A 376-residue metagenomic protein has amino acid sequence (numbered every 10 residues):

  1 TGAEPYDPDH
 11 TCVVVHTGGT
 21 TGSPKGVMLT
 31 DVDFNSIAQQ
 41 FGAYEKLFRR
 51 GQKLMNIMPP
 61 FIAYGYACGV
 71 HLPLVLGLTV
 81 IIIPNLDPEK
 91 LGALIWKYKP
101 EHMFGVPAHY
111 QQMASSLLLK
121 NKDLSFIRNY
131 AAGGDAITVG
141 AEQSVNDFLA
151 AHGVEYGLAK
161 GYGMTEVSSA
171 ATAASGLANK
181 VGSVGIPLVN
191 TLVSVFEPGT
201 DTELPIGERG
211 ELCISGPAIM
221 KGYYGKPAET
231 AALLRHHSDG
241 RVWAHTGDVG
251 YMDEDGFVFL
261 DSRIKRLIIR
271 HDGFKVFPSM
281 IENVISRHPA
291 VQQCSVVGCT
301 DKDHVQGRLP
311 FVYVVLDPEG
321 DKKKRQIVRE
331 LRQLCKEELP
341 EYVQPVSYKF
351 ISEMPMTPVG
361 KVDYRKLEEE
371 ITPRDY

Functional and structural regions predicted by a protein language model:
T1-H16, S23, K46-K53: Conserved pre-ATP/AMP-binding loop-to-beta segment of ANL
D9-V27, A38, G42, A159-Y162: ATP phosphate-binding P-loop of adenylate-forming
N35-K53, F61-F104, A108, Q112 (+1 more regions): Conserved AMP-binding/adenylation subdomain of ANL enzymes
E101-G105, A114-V181, L192: Gly/Ser/Thr-rich phosphate-binding loop
M103, G216, K221-G222, A231-A232 (+1 more regions): AMP-binding/adenylate-forming catalytic core of the ANL superfamily
K180, S194-C213, Y251-D255, D321-V328 (+1 more regions): Conserved beta-loop-beta connector loops within the AMP-binding
I186-N190, T202-R235, F274-V276: Conserved ATP/PPi-binding loop(s) of AMP-dependent carboxylate-activating enzymes
L339-V362: AMP-binding/adenylate-forming catalytic domain of the ANL superfamily
